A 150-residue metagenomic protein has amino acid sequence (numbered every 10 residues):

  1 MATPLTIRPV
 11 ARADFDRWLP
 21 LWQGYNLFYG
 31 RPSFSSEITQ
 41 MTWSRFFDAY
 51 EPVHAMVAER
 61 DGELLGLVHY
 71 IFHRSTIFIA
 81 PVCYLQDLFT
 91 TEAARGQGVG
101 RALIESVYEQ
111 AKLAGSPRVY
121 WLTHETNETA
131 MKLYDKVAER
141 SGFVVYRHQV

Functional and structural regions predicted by a protein language model:
T6-P20: A short beta-loop-alpha structural element at the N-terminal edge of CoA-dependent acyl/N-acetyltransferase catalytic
L19, Q23-S44: Conserved GNAT-fold acetyl-CoA-binding loop/helix
R45-V57, Y84, R140-G142: A short helix-loop-beta-strand connector motif used in the catalytic cores of GNAT acetyltransferases and, in some
V57, E63-F72: Conserved beta-strand in the GNAT
L88-R95: A short, internal acetyl-CoA/4′-phosphopantetheine-binding micro-motif in the GNAT/acyltransferase core
G96-E109: Conserved acetyl-CoA-binding loop-helix of GNAT-fold acetyltransferases
R101, E125-V144, H148: Conserved active-site alpha-helix within GNAT-family acetyltransferase domains
K112-L122: Conserved GNAT acetyl-CoA-binding A-motif
